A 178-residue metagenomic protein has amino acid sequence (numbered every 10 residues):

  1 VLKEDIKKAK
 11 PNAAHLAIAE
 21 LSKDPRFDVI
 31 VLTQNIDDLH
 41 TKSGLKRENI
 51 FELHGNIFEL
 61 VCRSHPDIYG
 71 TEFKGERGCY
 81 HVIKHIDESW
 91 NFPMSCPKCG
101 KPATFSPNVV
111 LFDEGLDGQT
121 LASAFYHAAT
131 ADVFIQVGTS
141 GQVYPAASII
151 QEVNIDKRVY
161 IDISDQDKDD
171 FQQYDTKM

Functional and structural regions predicted by a protein language model:
V1-M178: Conserved catalytic alpha/beta core of Sir2/sirtuin-type deacylases, generalized to analogous enzyme cores that bind
